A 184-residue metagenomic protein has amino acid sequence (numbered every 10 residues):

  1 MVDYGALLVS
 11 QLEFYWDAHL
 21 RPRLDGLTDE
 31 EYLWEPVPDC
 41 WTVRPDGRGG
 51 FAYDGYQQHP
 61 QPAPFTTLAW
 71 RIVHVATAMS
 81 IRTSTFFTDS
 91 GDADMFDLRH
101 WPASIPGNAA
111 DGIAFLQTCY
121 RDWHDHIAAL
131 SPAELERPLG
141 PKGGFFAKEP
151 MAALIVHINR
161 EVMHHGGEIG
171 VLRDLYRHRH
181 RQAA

Functional and structural regions predicted by a protein language model:
D3-P102, G140-A184: Short, contiguous alpha-helical
H100-E136, A152-M163: Acidic/histidine-rich alpha-helical segments that form the ligand environment of transition-metal centers
